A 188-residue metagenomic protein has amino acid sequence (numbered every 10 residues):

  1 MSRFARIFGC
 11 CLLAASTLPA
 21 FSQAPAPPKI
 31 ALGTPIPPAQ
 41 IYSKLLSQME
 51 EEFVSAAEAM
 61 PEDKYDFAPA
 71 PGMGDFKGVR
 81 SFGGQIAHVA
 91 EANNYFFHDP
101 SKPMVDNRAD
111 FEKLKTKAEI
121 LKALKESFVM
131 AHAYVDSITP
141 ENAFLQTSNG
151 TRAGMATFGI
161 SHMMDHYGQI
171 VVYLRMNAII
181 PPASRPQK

Functional and structural regions predicted by a protein language model:
M1-C11: Bacterial N-terminal signal peptides that target proteins for export
A20-S22: Boundary at the C-terminal end of the N-terminal hydrophobic targeting segment
A24-Q48: Short N-terminal segments immediately surrounding and downstream of signal-peptide cleavage
P27-T34, M104-K113: A short small-residue
K29, K44-E51, K117, K122 (+1 more regions): Carbohydrate-interacting regions of secretory-pathway proteins
A39, S43, S47-V54, D66-A109 (+1 more regions): Short, contiguous alpha-helical
E112-Q146, G154-M164: Acidic/histidine-rich alpha-helical segments that form the ligand environment of transition-metal centers
